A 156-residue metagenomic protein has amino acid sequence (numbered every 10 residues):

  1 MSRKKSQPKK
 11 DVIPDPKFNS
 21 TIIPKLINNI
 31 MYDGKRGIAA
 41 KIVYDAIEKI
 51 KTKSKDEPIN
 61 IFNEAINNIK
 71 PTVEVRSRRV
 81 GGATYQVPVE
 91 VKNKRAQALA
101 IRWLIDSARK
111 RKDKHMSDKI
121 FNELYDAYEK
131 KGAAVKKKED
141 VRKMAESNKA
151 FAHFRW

Functional and structural regions predicted by a protein language model:
S2-D33, G37, Y44-W156: Strongly charged
